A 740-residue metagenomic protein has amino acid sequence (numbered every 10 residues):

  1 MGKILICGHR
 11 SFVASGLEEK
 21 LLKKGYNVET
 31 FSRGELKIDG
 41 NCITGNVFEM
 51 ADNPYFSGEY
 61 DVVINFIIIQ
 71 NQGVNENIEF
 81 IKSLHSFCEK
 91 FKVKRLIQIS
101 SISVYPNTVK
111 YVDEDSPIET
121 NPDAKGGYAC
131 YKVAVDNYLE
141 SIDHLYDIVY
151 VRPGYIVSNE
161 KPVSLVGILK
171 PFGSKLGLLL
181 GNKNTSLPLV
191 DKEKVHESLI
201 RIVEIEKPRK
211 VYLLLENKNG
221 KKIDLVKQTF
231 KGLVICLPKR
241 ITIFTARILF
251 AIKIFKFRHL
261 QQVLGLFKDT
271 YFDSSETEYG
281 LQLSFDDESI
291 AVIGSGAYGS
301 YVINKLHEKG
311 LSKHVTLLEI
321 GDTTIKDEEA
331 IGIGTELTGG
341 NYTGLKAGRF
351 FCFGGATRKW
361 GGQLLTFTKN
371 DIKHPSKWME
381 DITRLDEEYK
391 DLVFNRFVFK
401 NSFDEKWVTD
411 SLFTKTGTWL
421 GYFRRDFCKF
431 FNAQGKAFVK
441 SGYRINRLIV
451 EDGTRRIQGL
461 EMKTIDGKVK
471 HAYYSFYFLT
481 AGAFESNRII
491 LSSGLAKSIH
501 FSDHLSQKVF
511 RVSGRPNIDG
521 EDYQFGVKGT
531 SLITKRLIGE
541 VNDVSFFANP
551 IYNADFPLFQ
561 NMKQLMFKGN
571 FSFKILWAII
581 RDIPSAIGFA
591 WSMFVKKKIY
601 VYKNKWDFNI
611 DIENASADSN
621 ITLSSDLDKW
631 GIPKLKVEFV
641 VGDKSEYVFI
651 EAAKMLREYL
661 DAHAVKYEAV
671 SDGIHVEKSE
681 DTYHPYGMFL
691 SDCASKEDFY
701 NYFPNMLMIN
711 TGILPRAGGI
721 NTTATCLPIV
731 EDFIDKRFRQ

Functional and structural regions predicted by a protein language model:
D39-G40, T44-S83, F87-K90: NAD(P)H-binding glycine-rich loop region in Rossmannoid oxidoreductase-like domains and their noncatalytic homologs
K82-G127: Conserved Rossmann-fold NAD(P)-dependent oxidoreductase catalytic core, especially the SDR/UDP-sugar
K110-V151, Y155-I156: Catalytic helix-loop patch of NAD(P)-dependent Rossmann-fold dehydrogenases
S198-K256: Mid/C-terminal beta-alpha module of Rossmann-like enzyme folds, strongest in SDR-family dehydrogenases/epimerases
G310, G321-T324, K346, E461-K468 (+4 more regions): Glycine-rich loop(s) and the adjacent beta-strand/alpha-helix scaffold that form part
G334, K440-S441, N446-I449, D607-N609 (+2 more regions): A glycine-rich dinucleotide-binding beta-alpha-beta segment and adjacent secondary-structure elements that constitute
T335-E336, G494-H500, S506-K634, S695-E697 (+1 more regions): FAD cofactor-binding and catalytic pocket of flavoenzymes
T357-R424: Rossmann-like flavin
